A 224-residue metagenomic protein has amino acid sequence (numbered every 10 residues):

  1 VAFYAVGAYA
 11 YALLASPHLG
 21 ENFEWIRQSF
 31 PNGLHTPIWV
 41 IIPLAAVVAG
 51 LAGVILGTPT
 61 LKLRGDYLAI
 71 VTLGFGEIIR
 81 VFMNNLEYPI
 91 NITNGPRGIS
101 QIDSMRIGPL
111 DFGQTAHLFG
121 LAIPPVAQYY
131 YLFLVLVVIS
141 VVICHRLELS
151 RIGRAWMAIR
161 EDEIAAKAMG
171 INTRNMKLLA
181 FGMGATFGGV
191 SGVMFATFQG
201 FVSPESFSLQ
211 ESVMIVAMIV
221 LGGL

Functional and structural regions predicted by a protein language model:
V1-L224: Transmembrane alpha-helices and adjacent helix-loop boundaries
